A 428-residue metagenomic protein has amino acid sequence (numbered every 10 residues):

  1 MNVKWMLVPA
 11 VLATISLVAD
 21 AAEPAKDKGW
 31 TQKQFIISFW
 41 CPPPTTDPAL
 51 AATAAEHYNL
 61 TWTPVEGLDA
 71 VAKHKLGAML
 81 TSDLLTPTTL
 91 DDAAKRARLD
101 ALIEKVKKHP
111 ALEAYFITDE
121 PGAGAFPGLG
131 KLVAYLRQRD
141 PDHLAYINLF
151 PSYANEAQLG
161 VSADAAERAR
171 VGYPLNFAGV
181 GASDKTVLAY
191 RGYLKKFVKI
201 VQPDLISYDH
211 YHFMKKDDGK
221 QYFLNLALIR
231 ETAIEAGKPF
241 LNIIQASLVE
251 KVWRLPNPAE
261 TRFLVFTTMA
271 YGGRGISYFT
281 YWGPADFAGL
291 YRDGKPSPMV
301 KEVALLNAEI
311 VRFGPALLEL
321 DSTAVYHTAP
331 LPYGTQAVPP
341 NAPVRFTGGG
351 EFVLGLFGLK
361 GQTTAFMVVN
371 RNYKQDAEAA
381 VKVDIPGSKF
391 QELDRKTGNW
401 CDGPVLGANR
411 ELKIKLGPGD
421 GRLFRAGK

Functional and structural regions predicted by a protein language model:
M1-L7: Bacterial N-terminal signal peptides that target proteins for export
V8-S16: Bacterial N-terminal signal peptides
L17-A21: Sec/Tat signal peptide C-region and signal peptidase I cleavage site
A22-S388, E392-K428: Glycan-processing catalytic domains of CAZymes
